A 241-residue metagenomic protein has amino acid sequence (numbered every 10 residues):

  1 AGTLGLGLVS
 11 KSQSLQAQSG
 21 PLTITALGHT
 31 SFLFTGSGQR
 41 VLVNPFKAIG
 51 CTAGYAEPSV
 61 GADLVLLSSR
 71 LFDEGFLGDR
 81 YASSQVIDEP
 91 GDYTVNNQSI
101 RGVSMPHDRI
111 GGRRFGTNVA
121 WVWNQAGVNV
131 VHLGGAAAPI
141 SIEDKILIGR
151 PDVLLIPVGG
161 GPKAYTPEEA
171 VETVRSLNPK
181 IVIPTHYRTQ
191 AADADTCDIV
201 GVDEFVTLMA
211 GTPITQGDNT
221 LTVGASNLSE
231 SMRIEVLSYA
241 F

Functional and structural regions predicted by a protein language model:
A1-S14: N-terminal export signals
Q16-T35: Short N-terminal segments immediately surrounding and downstream of signal-peptide cleavage
T23-A26, R40-F46, S99-P106, V122 (+2 more regions): Active-site-proximal beta-strand elements of phosphoester/diester hydrolases
L33-P90, S104-N118, A136-L147: Pre-active-site segment of Zn-dependent metallo-hydrolases
L42-N44, L66-L67, R101-G102, N129-L133 (+2 more regions): Structural recognition of the beta-strand scaffold that forms the well-ordered cores of secreted hydrolase catalytic
E74-V119, W123-G127, A210-S229: Metallo-beta-lactamase
R109-L177: Active-site-proximal loop/helix segments of hydrolase catalytic cores
I181-F241: Binuclear metal-ion centers of metallo-dependent hydrolases, dominated by the metallo-beta-lactamase
